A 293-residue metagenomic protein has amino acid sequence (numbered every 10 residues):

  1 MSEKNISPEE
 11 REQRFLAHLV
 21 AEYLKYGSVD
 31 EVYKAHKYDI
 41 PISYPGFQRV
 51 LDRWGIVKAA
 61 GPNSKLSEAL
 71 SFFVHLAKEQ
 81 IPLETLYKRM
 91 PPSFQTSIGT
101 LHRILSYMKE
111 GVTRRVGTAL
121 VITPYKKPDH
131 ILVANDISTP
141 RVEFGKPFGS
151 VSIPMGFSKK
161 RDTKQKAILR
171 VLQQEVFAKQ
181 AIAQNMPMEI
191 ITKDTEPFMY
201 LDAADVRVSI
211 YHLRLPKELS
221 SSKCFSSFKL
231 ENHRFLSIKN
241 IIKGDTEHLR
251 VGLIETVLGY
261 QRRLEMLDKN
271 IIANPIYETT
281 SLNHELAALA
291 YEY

Functional and structural regions predicted by a protein language model:
S2-G27, V50-K78, P147-G149, I210 (+1 more regions): Nudix hydrolase/Nudix homology domain
E3-N5, Y26-R53, Q80-R103: Short, basic interhelical loop/turn and adjoining N-cap of the next helix at nucleic-acid- or acidic-partner-contacting
L19, V32, F47, L120-I122 (+4 more regions): Hydrophobic beta-strand residues in large extracellular and virion-surface proteins
P41-Y44, T96-H102, T139-P140, S158 (+2 more regions): Domain-level marker for long, solvent-exposed, non-transmembrane regions
Q48-D52, R103-S106, F157, Q173 (+1 more regions): Residue-level detection of the helix-turn-helix DNA-binding "recognition helix"
G99-P154: N-terminal strand-loop-strand
V116, K160, K166, Q173 (+1 more regions): Active-site segment of metal-dependent pyrophosphate-handling enzymes, primarily the Nudix hydrolase catalytic core
S150-V151, M155, K160, K164-Q165 (+1 more regions): Glycine- and acidic-residue-rich phosphate-binding/metal-coordinating active-site segment common to enzymes that handle
